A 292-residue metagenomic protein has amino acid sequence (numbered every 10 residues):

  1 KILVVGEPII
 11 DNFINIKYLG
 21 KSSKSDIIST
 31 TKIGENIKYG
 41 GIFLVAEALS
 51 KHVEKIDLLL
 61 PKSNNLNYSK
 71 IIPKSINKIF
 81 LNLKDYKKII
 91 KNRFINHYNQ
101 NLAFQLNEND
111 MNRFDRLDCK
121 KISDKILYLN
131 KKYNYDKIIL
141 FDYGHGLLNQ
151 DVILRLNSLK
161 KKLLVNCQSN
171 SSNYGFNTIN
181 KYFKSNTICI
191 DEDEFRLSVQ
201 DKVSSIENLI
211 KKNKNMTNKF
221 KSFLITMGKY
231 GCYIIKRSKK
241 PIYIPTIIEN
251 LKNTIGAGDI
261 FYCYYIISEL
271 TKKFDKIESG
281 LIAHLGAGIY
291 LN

Functional and structural regions predicted by a protein language model:
K1-I27, T31-T254, E269-L285, N292: Ribokinase/PfkB-type carbohydrate-kinase core domain
G258: Short basic (Lys/Arg) and small-residue
Y264-Y265: Flexible, glycine-rich loop/tail regions that form catalytic "lids" or insertion modules at the edges of active sites
